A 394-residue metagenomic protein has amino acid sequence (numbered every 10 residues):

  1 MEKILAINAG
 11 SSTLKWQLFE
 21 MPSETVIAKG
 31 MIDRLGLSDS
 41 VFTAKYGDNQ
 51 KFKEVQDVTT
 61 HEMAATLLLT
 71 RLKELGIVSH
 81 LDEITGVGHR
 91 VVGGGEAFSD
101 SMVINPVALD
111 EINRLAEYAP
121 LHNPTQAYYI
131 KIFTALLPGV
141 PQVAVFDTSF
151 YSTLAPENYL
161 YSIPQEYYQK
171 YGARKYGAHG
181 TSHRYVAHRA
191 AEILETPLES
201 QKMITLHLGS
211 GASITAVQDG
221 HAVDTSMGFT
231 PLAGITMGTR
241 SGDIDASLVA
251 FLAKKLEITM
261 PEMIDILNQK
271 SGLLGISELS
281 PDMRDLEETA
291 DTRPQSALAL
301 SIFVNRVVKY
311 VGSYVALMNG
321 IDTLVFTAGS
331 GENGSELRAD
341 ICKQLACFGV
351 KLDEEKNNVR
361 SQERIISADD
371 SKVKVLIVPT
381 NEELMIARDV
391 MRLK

Functional and structural regions predicted by a protein language model:
I4, T13-V58, G228: Short glycine-rich, Thr/Ser-proximal phosphate-binding strand/loop in the N-terminal lobe of ATP-dependent enzymes
A9-G10, H89-G93, L208, V325-N333: Glycine-rich beta-strand-to-loop/alpha-helix junction loops that act as flexible
R71-T85, A190-P197, V311-D322: Phosphate/pyrophosphate-binding loops at sites that engage ATP/ADP/AMP, CoA/4′-phosphopantetheine, polyphosphate
L72-L121, V143, S149-N158: Short beta-strand-loop/turn "lid" adjacent to the catalytic site in phosphate-handling enzymes
S152-A253: Glycine-rich phosphate-binding loop of actin/hexokinase-like ATP-binding domains
Q218, D224-L256, D265, A328-V359: Catalytic phosphate/nucleotide-handling subdomain of diverse soluble enzymes
D265, G272-I276, M283-L317: Adenine-nucleotide phosphate-binding core of ATP-dependent small-molecule kinases
A297, S301-L317, I321-D322, G331-K394: Internal helix-turn-beta structural module
